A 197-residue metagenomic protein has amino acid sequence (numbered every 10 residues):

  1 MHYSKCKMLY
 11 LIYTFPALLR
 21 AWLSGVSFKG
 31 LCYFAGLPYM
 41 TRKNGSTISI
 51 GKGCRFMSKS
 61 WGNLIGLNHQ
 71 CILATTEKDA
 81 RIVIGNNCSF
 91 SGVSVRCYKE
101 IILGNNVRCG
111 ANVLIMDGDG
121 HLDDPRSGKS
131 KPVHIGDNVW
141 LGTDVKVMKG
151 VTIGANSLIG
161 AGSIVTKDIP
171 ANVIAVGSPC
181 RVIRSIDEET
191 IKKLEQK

Functional and structural regions predicted by a protein language model:
M1-M116, G136-D137, V145, A155 (+3 more regions): Domain-scale signature associated with acetyltransferase and cell-envelope carbohydrate enzymes
R55, L158-G160, I164: A generic "structured core" feature
G110, G142, G160: ABC-type ATPase nucleotide-binding domain
V113, G120-H121, S163-I164, P170: Flexible glycine-rich beta->alpha loop in the catalytic core of nucleotide-sugar glycosyltransferases
D119, P125-S127, V151, I169 (+1 more regions): Conserved catalytic-core motifs of eukaryotic protein kinase domains, centered on the activation segment
S127-N138: Glycine-rich NAD(P)-binding loop of Rossmann-like domains
P132-V133, G150-V151, N172: A short, glycine- and basic residue-enriched loop/turn that sits immediately adjacent to a domain's principal
